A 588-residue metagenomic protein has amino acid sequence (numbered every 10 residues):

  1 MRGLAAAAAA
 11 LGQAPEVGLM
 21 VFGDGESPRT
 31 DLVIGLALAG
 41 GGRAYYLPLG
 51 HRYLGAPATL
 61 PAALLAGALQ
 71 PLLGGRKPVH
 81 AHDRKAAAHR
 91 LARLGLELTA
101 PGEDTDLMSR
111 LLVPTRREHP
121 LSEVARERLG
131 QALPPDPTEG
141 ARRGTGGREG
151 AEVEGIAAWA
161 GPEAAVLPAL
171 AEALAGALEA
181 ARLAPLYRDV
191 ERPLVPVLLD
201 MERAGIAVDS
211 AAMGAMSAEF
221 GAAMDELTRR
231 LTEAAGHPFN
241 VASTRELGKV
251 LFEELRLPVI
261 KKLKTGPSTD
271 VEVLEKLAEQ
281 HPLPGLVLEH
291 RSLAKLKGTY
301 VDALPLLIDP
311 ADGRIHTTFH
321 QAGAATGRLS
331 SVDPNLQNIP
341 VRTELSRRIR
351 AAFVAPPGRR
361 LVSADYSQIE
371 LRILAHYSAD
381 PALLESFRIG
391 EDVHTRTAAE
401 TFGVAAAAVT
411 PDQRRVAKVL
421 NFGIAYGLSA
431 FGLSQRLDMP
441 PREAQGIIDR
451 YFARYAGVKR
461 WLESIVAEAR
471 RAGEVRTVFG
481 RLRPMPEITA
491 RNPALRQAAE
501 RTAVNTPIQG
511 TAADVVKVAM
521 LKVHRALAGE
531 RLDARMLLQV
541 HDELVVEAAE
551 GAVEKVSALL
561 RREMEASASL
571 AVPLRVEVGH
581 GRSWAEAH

Functional and structural regions predicted by a protein language model:
M1-G55, V79, R116, T145-E344 (+9 more regions): Conserved "right-hand" nucleotidyltransferase catalytic core of DNA-directed polymerases
A6, A10, A58-R76: Short, basic/hydrophobic alpha-helical segments
S27, L36, K85-L96, D106-V113 (+3 more regions): Short active-site loop/helix that positions an aromatic residue
Y46-A63, G102-A165: Short alpha-helix plus adjacent loop in nuclease-associated cores
L72, R76-R84, L361-S363: Acidic beta-strand-to-loop metal/phosphate-binding motif
D200-R203, D309-D312, H316-T317, Q321-A324 (+6 more regions): Conserved catalytic core of nucleic-acid polymerases
A222-R229, E233-G285, A453-R501, N505 (+1 more regions): C-terminal polymerase-core module
V546-E550: Short beta-strand-to-loop capping motifs
